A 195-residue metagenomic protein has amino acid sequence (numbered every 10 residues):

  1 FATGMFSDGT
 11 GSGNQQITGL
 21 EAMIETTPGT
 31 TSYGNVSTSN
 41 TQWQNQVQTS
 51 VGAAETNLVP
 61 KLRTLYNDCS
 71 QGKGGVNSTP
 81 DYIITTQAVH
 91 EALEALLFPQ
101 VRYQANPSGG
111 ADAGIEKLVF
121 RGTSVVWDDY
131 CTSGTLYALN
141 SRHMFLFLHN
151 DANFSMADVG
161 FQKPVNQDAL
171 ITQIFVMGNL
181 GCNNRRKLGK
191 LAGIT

Functional and structural regions predicted by a protein language model:
F1-T195: Core alpha/beta structural scaffold of self-assembling particle/tube/pore-forming proteins
